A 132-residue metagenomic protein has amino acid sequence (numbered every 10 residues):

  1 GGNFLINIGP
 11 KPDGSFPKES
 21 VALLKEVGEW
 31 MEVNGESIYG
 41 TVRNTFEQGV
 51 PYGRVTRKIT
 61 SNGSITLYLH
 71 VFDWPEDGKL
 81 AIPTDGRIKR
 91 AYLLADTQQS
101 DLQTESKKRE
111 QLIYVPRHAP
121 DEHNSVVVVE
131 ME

Functional and structural regions predicted by a protein language model:
G2-E132: Mature catalytic domains of secreted/periplasmic carbohydrate-active enzymes
